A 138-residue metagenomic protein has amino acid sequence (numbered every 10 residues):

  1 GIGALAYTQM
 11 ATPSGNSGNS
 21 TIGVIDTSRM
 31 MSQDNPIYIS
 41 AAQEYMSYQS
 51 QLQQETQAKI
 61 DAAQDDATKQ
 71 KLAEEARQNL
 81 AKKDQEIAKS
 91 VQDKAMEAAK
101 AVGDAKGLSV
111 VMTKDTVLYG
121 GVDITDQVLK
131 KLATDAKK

Functional and structural regions predicted by a protein language model:
G1-I2: Core hydrophobic alpha-helical transmembrane segments of single-pass membrane proteins
L5-K138: Amphipathic, charged alpha-helical segments and their helix-to-coil junctions in extracytoplasmic/peripheral assemblies
